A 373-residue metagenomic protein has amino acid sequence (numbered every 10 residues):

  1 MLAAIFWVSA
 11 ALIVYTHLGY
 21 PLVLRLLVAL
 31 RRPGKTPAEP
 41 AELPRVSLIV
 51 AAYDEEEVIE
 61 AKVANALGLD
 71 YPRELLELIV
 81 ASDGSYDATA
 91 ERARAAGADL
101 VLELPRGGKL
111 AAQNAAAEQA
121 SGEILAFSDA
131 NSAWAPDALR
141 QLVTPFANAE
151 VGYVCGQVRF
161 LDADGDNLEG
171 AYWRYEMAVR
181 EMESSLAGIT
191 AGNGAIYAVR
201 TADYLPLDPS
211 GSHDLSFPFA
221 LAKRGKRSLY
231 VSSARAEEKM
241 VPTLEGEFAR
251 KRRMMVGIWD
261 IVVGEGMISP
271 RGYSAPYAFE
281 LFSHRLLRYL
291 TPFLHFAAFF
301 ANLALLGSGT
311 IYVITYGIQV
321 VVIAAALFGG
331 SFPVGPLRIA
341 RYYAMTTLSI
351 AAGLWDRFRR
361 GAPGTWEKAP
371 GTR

Functional and structural regions predicted by a protein language model:
V23-R45, R106, E245-G246, G266-A278 (+1 more regions): Juxtamembrane C-terminal module of membrane proteins
S47, N65, I79-A90, P105 (+1 more regions): A conserved acidic beta->alpha catalytic loop
E57-A61, L75, S85-A95, D137: Acidic helix N-cap motif at the loop->helix transition within catalytic regions of sugar-transfer enzymes
A64-L75: Short, acidic, metal-binding catalytic loop of nucleotide-sugar glycosyltransferases
R73-I79, A90-Q119, N167, Y172-W173 (+1 more regions): Conserved donor nucleotide-binding strand/loop of the catalytic core
P105, L110-A112, P136-G211, Y342: Long helical/loop segments within the catalytic core of UDP-sugar-dependent glycosyltransferases, especially the large
L125: Short aromatic/hydrophobic "clamp" motif used to bind/position activated sugar donors
F146-C155, R159-E176, P209, H213-F282 (+2 more regions): Catalytic donor/gating beta->alpha subdomain of glycosyltransferases that bind UDP-sugars
